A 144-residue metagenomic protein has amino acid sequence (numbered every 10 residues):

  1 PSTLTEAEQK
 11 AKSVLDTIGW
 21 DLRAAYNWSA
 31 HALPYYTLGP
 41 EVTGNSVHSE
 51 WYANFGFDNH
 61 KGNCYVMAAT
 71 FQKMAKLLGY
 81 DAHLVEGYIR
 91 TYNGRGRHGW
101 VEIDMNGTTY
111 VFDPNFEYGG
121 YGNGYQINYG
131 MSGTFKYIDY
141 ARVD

Functional and structural regions predicted by a protein language model:
P1-Q9, N59, C64, Y129-D144: Intrinsically disordered, low-complexity repeat and linker tracts
S2-G56: Secondary-structure boundary elements
S13-A24, N59-N63, N106-G107, G119-G122: Generic structural signal for short, solvent-exposed loop/turn connectors between secondary structure elements
W20, W28, W51, W100 (+3 more regions): A residue-identity detector for tryptophan
V66-T134: Hydrophobic/aromatic-rich core segments of domains that either
